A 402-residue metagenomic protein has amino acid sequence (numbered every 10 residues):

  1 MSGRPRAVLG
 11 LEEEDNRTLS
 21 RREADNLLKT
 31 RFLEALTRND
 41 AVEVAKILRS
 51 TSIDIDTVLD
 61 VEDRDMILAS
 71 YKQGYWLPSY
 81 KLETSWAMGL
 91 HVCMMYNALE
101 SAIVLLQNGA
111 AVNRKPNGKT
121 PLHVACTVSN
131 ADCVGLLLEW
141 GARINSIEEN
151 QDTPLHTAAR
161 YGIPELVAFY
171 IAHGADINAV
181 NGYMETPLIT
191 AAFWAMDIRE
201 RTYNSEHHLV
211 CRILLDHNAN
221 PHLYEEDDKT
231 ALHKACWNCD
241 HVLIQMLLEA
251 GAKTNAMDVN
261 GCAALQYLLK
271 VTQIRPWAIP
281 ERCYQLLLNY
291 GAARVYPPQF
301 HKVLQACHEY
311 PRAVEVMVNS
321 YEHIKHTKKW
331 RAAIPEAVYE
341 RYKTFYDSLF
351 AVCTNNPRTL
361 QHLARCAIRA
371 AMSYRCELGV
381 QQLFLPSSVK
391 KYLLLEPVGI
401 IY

Functional and structural regions predicted by a protein language model:
S2-A24, V271, R275-I279, Y284-Q285 (+1 more regions): Cullin-RING E3 adaptor/co-adaptor recruitment helices
E43, E100-S101, D132-C133, E165-L166 (+4 more regions): Conserved ankyrin/ankyrin-like repeat signature
L48-I53, I103-A111, G135-R143, A168-A175 (+4 more regions): Ankyrin repeat domain, specifically the short helix-to-loop turn at the C-terminus of the second helix of each repeat
L59, E83, K115-P116, E148 (+4 more regions): Ankyrin repeat boundary/linker residues
